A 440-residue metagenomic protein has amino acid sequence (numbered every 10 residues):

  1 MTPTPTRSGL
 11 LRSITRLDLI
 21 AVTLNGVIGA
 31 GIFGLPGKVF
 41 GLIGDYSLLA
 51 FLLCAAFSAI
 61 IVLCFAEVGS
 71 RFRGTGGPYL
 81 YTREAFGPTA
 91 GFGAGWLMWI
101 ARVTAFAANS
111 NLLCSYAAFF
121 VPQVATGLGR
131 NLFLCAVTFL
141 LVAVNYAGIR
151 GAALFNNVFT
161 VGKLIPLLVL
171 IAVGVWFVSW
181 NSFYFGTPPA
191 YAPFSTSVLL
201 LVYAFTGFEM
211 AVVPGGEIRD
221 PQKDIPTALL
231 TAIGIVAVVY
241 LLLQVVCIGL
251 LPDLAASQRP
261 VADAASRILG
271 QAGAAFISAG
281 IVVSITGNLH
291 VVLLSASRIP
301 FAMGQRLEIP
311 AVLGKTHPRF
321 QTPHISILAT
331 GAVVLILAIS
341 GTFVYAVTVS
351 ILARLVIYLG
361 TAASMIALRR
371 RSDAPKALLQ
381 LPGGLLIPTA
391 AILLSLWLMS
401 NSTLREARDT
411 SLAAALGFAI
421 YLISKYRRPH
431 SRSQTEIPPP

Functional and structural regions predicted by a protein language model:
M1-G37, G41-Y46, L52, S58-L63 (+5 more regions): Membrane-interface "cap" regions at the ends of multi-pass membrane proteins
P3-L10, S47-L48, L52, V124-L132 (+2 more regions): Helix-loop-helix junctions that connect adjacent transmembrane segments in multi-pass membrane transporters
T23, A30, T160-V173, A232-V238 (+2 more regions): Small-residue-rich segments of transmembrane alpha-helices in multi-pass membrane proteins, especially helix faces
K38-L42, A50, A59-T138, V142-Y146 (+4 more regions): Hydrophobic transmembrane alpha-helices that form the core helical bundles of multi-pass secondary transporters
L42-D45, R73-T75, E84-A90, G216-D224 (+3 more regions): Juxtamembrane helix-boundary/capping and inter-helix hinge elements in multi-pass membrane proteins
L80-Y81, G87, A118-V124, V198 (+3 more regions): TM-loop-TM module centered on a large, flexible mid-protein loop between adjacent transmembrane helices in multi-pass
Y116, F120, F139-A143, I171 (+6 more regions): Alpha-helical transmembrane segments of multipass membrane proteins
F155, P188, V312-H324, Y358-D409 (+2 more regions): C-terminal membrane-solvent junction of multi-pass transporters and transport-like membrane proteins
